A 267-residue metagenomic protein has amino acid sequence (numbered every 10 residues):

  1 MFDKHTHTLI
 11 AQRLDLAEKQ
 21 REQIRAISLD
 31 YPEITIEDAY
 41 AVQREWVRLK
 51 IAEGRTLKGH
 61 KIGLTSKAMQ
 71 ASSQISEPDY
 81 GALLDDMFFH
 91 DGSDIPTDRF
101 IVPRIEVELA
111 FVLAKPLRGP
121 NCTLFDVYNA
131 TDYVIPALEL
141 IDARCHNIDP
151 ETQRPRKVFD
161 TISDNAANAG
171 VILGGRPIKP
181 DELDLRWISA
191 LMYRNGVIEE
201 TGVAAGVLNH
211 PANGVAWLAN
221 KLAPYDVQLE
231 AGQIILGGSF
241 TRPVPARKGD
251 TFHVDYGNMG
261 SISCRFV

Functional and structural regions predicted by a protein language model:
F2-N209, T251, M259-V267: Catalytic-core "active-site belt" of small-molecule-metabolizing enzymes, emphasizing His/Asp/Glu-rich regions
A52, T241, R247-K248: N-terminal low-complexity, intrinsically disordered patches enriched in charged
G202-G206, G214, P224: Conserved phosphate- and dinucleotide-binding cores of soluble alpha/beta proteins, encompassing both enzyme active
V215-P243: A conserved acidic, glycine/proline-rich C-terminal tail/linker
Y225, E230-Q233, D250-F252, G260-I262: A short pocket-lining beta-strand/turn micro-motif at the edge of beta-sheets
F240-V244, N258-S261: Short, charged beta-turn/beta-strand-edge "cap" motif at the junction between a beta-strand and an adjacent loop
